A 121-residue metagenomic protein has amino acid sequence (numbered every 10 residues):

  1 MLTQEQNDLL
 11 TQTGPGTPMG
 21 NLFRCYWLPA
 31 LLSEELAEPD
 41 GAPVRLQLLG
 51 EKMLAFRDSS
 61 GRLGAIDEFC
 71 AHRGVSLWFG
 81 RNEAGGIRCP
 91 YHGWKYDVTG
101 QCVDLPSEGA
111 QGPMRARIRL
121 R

Functional and structural regions predicted by a protein language model:
M1-K52: Zn-dependent metallo-beta-lactamase
L32-R121: Rieske [2Fe-2S] iron-sulfur-binding domain
